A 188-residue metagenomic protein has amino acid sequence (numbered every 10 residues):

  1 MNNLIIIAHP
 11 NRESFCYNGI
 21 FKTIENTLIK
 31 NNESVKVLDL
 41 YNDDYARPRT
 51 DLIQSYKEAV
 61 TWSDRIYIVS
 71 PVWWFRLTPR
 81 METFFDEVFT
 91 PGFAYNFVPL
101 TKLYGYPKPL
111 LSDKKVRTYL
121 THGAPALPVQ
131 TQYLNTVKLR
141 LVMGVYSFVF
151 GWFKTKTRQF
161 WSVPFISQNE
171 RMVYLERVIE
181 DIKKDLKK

Functional and structural regions predicted by a protein language model:
M1, E33, K114, W152-F153: A structural micro-motif
M1-F97, E176-K188: N-terminal beta1-alpha1-beta2 submodule of the flavodoxin-like/Rossmannoid cofactor-binding fold
N2-L4, L120-G123, R158-V163: A short small-residue
H9-N11, D43, H122-L127, S162-F165: A short, flexible beta-alpha/helix-coil linker loop
P91-N96, S112, G151-T155: Short, structured loop/turn "capping" segments at alpha-beta junctions
V98-S147: Short, glycine-/small-residue-rich phosphate/pyrophosphate-handling segment
P128-K188: Glycine-rich phosphate/pyrophosphate-binding loop and the adjoining helix
